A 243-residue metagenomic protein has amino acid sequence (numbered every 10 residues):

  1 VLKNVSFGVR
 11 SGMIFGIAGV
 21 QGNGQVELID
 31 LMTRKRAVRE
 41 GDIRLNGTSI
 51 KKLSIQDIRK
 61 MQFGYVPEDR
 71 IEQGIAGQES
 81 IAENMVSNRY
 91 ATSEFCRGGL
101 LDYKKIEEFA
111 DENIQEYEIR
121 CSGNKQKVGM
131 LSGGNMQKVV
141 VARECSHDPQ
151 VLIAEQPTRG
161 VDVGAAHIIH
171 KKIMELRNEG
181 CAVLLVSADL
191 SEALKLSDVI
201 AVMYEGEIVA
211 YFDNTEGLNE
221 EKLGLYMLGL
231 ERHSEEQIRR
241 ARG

Functional and structural regions predicted by a protein language model:
V1-G243: Glycine-rich phosphate-binding loops of nucleotide-dependent enzymes
